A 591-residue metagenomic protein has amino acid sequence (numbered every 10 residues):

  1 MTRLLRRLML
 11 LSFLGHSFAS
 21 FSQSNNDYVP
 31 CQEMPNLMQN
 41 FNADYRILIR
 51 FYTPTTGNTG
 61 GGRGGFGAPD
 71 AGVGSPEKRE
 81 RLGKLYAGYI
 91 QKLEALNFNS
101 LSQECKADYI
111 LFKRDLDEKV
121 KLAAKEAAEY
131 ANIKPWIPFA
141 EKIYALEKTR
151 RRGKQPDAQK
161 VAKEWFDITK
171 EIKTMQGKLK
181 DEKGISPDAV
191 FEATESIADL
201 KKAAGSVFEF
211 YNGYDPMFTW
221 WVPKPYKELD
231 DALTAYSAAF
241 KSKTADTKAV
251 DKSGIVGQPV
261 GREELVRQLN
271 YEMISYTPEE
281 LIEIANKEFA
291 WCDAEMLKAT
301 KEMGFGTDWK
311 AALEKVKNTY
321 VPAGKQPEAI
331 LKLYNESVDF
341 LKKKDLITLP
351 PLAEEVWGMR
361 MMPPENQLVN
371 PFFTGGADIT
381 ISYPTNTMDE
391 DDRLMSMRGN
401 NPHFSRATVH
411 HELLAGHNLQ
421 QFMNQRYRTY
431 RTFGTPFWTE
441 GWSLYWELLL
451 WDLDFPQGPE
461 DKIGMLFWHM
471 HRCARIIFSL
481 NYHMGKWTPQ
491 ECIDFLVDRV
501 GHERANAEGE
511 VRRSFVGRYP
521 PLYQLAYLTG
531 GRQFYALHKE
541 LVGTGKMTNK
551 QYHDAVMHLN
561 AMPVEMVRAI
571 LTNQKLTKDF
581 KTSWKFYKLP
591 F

Functional and structural regions predicted by a protein language model:
M1-Y28: Bacterial Sec-dependent N-terminal signal peptides
Q23-F591: N-terminal maturation segment of proteins
